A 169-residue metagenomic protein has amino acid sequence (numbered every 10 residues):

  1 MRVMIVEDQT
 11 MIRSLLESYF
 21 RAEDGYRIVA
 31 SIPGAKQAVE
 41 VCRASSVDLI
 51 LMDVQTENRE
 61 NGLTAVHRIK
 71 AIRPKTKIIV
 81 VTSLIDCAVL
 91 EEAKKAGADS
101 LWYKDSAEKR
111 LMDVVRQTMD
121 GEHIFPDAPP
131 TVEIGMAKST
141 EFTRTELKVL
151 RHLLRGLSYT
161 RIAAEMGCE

Functional and structural regions predicted by a protein language model:
E7: Conserved acidic carboxylate
T10-A30: Two-component/phosphorelay signaling modules centered on CheY-like receiver
S31-L49: Acidic, metal-coordinating helix/loop segments flanking the phosphotransfer/catalytic sites of two-component signaling
D53-Q55, T82: Active-site residues of response regulator receiver
L63-K75: Short amphipathic alpha-helix used as the core "switch/output" element in two-component signaling
K75-I85, A98: A short, hydrophobic beta-strand element within the central beta-sheet of small alpha/beta folds
V89-K94, D99-R144, K148: Short, flexible helix-to-coil linker/hinge segments that flank and couple to helix-turn-helix
G135-E169: Helix-turn-helix DNA-binding segment
